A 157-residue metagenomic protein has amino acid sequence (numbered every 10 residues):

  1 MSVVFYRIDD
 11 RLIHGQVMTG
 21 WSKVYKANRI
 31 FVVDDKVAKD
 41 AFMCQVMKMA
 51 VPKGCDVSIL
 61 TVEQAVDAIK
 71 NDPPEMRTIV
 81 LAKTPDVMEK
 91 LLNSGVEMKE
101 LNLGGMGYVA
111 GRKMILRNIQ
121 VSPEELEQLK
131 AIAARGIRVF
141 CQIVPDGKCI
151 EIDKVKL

Functional and structural regions predicted by a protein language model:
M1-V51, D56: Long, hydrophobic N-terminal alpha-helical segment
S2-Y6, N28-F31, D56-S58, R77-V80 (+2 more regions): Structural motif
D9-I13, T61, V121: A general structural motif
T19-G20, A68-I69, K90-L92, E127-A131: A generic local secondary-structure boundary/capping motif
V24, K48, P52, L60-E63 (+6 more regions): NTP/phosphate- and nucleic-acid-binding module
A38-D40, A65-V66, V87-M88, Y108-G111: Short gly/pro/ser/thr-enriched loop/turn and capping motifs at secondary-structure boundaries
L60-G104: Ordered, amphipathic secondary-structure segments that act as subunit-interaction surfaces in large macromolecular
P85, S94, M98-L157: Glycine-rich, aromatic-bearing surface loops/beta-hairpins
